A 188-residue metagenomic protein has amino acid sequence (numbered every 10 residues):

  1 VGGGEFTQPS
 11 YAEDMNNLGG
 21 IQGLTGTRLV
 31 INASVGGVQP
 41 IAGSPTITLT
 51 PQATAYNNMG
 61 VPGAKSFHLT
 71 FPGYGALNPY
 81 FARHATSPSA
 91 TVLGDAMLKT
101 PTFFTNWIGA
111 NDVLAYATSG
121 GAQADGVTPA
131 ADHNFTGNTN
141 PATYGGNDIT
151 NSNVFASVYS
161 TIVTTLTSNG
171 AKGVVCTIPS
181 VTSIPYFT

Functional and structural regions predicted by a protein language model:
V1-T188: Conserved active-site regions of diverse hydrolases
